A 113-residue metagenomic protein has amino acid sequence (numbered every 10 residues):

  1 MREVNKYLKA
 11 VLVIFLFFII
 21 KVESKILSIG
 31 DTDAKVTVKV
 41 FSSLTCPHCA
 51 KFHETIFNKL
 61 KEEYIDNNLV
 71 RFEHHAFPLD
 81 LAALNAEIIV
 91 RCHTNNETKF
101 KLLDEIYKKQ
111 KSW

Functional and structural regions predicted by a protein language model:
M1-E3: Hydrophobic alpha-helical membrane-insertion segments
N5-I14: Sec-dependent signal peptide recognition, specifically the positively charged N-region followed immediately by
I14-I20: Sec-dependent N-terminal signal peptides of Gram-positive bacterial secreted proteins and lipoproteins
V22-I26: Boundary at the C-terminal end of the N-terminal hydrophobic targeting segment
S28-G30, E62: Short secondary-structure boundary/capping segments
T32-A50, F72-E73: Short active-site neighborhood of thiol/selenol oxidoreductases, capturing the structured segment around
K51-W113: Structural alpha/beta surface segment adjacent to cysteine/selenocysteine redox centers across thiol/disulfide enzymes
